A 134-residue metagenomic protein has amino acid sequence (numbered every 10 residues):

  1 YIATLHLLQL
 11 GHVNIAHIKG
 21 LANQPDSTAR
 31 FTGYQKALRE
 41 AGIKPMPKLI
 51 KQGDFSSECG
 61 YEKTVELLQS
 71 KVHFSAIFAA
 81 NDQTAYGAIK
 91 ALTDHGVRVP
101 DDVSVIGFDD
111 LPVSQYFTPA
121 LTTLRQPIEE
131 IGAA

Functional and structural regions predicted by a protein language model:
Y1-I2, I18-K63, F78-Y86, F108-L111 (+1 more regions): Hinge/beta->alpha junction and helix N-cap segments in small-molecule ligand-binding domains
H6, L10, K63-A134: Flexible loop/turn connectors
H12-I18: Short hydrophobic beta-strand segments
V13, K44-M46, R98: Conserved H-loop
